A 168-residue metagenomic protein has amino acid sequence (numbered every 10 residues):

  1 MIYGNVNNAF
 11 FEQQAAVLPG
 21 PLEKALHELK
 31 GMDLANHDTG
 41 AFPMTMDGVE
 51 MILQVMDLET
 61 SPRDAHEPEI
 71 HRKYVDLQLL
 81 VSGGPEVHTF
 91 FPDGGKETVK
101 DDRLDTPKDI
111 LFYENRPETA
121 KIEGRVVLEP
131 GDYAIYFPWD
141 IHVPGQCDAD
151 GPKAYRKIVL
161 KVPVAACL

Functional and structural regions predicted by a protein language model:
M1-V55, A65-I70: A short, N-terminal "cap"/entry segment at the start of jelly-roll beta-barrel domains of the cupin/DSBH fold
I2-N5, D64-H66, D76-Q78, V87 (+1 more regions): Non-heme Fe(II)/2-oxoglutarate
L53-H71, V81, P85-T98, P138: Conserved short histidine dyad/triad with adjacent acidic residue
R72-E86, P92-G94, R103-E118, K161-V162: Short, conserved beta-strand element in jelly-roll/cupin
L79-V81, P138-D140, Q146, L160-V164: Short, structured patches in soluble enzyme cores that scaffold and shape functional sites
I122-E123: Short, solvent-exposed loop/turn positions at domain surfaces that link secondary-structure elements or cap domain
V126-C147: Conserved metal-binding segment of the jelly-roll/cupin
Y133-I135, G151-L168: A short hydrophobic beta-strand segment most commonly corresponding to one strand of the jelly-roll/cupin
